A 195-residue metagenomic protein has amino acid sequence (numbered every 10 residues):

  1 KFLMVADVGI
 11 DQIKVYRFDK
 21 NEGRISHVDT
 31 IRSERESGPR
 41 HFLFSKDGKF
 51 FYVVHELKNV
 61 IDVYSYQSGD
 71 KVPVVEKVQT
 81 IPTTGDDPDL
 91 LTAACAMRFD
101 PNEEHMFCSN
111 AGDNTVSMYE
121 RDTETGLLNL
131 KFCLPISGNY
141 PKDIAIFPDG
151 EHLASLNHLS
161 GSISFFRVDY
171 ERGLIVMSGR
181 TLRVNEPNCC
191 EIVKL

Functional and structural regions predicted by a protein language model:
K1, S33-G48, T83-E103, S137-H152 (+1 more regions): Beta-rich, blade/repeat-based domains predominating in secreted/periplasmic proteins but also intracellular
V5-V8, S45, V53-E56, C108-A111 (+1 more regions): Conserved beta-strand positions in repeat-built beta-propeller and related beta-rich domains
D11-I13, N59-I61, N114-V116, G161-I163: Structural signal for beta-propeller blades
Y16-R24, Y64-V74, Y119-G126, R167-L174: Short loop/turn segments immediately following beta-strands, especially the blade-tip and inter-blade linker loops
S26-R32, Q79-D87, N129-P135, M177-L182: A short beta-strand motif characteristic of beta-propeller blades
T30-T84: Acidic, glycine-rich loop-and-beta core segments that form the ion-binding/anion-interacting portion of active sites
S117-R167: C-terminal hydrophobic structural anchor segments that stabilize assembly/packing rather than catalytic chemistry
H158-S164, V176-L195: Blade-level signature of beta-propeller repeat domains, shared across WD40, Kelch, NHL, RCC1 and BNR/Asp-box propellers
